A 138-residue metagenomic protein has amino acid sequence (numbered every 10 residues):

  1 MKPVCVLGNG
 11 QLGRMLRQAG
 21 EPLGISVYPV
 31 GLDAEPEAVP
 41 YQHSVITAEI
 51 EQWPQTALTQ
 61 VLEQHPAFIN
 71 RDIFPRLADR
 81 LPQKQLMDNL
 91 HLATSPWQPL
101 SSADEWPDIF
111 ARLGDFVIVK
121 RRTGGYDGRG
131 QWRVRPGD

Functional and structural regions predicted by a protein language model:
M1-Q85, D104: ATP-binding N-terminal substructure of ATP-dependent carboxylate-amine bond-forming enzymes
R80-D138: Active-site nucleotide/adenylate-binding loops and adjacent lid/helix of ATP-dependent enzymes
